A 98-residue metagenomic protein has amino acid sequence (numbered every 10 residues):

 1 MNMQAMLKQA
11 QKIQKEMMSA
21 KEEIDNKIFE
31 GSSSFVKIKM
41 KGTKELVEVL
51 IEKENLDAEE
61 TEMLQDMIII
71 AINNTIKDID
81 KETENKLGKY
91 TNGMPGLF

Functional and structural regions predicted by a protein language model:
M1-E30, D78-F98: Long amphipathic alpha-helical segments used for membrane anchoring, targeting, substrate engagement, or oligomerization
A10, K44, I68: Residue-level signature of catalytic and energy-coupling elements of molecular machines, predominantly ATP/GTP-dependent
M18-A20, A58, I69: Short amphipathic alpha-helical "recognition" segments used for binding
F29-L50: N-terminal intrinsically disordered, cationic/polar leader segments that include organellar targeting peptides
V49-T61: A short interface-forming secondary-structure element
M67, A71-E82: Stable alpha-helical structural segments in soluble proteins, enriched in small hydrophobic residues
